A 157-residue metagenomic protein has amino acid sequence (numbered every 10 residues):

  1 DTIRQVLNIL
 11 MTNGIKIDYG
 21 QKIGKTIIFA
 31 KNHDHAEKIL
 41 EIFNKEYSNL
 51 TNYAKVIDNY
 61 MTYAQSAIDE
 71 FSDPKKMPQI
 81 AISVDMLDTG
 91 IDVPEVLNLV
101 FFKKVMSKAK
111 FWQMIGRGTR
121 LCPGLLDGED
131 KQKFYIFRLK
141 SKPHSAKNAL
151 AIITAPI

Functional and structural regions predicted by a protein language model:
D1-K25: Conserved interdomain linker/interface between the two RecA-like ATPase lobes of SF2 helicase motors
N13-G20, Y47-S48, L121-G128: Alpha-helix termini
I15-Y19, I39, T154-I157: Catalytic cores and motor modules of nucleic-acid processing enzymes
K25-I27, I80: Residue-level preference for the first positions of well-ordered beta-strands
I27-F29, F102: Outer-envelope exported proteins of Gram-negative bacteria
F29-H35, T62, K142: Short, internal active-site loops enriched in acidic
A30-V56: Conserved helicase motor "Helicase C" RecA-like lobe of SF1/SF2 P-loop NTPases
T51-T154: Conserved RecA-like P-loop NTPase helicase motor core
